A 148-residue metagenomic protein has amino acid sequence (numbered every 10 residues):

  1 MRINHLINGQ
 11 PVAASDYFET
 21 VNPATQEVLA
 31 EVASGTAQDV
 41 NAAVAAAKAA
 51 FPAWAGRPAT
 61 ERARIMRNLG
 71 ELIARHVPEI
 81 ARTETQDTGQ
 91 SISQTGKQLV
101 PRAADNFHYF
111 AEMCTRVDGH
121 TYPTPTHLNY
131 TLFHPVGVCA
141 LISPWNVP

Functional and structural regions predicted by a protein language model:
M1-T25: Hydrophobic face of amphipathic alpha-helices that form TPR/SEL1-like repeat modules and related alpha-solenoid
H5, T85, T115, F133-V136: Short glycine- and Lys/Arg-enriched binding-loop motifs that mark or flank ligand-binding interfaces
G9, G35, G89, G119 (+1 more regions): Glycine-centered flexibility sites
G9, Q26, R62, F107 (+1 more regions): Residue-level signature of catalytic and energy-coupling elements of molecular machines, predominantly ATP/GTP-dependent
A13-S15, R102, T131-H134: A generic fold-level signal
L29-V117: Glycine-rich loop-to-alpha-helix module at the N-terminal edge of alpha/beta enzyme cores
H120-P148: Conserved small-residue-rich beta-alpha loop and adjacent elements that most often cradle the phosphate/pyrophosphate
